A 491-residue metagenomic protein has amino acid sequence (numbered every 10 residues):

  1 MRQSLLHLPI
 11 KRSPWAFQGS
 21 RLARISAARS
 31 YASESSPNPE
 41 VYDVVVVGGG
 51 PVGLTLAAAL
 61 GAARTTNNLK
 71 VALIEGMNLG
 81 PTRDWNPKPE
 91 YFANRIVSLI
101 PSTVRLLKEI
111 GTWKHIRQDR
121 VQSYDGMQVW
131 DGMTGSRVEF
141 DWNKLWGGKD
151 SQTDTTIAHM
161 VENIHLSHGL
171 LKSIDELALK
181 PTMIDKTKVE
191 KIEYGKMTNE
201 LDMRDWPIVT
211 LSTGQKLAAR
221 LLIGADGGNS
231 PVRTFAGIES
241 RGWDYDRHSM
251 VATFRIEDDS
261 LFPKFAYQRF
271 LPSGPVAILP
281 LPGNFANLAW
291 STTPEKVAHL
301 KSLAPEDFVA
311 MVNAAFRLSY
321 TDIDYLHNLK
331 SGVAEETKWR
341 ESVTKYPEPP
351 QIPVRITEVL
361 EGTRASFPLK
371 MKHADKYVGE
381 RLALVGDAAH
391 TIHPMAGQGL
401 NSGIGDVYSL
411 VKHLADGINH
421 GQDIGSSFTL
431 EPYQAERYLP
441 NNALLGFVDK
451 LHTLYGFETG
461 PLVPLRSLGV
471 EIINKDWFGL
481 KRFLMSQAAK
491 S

Functional and structural regions predicted by a protein language model:
M1-E40: N-terminal mitochondrial targeting presequence
S35-V52, A72: Beta1/beta-strand and adjacent pyrophosphate-binding region of the FAD-binding site in flavoprotein oxidoreductases
V45-V47, G61-R95: Glycine-rich FAD pyrophosphate-binding loop
A59, D84-T134: N-terminal FAD cofactor-binding segment of flavoenzymes
R95-P101, W146-S173, S302-L303, T337-R340 (+2 more regions): Short beta-strand to alpha-helix junction loop
L107, S212, L221-P353, E361-R364 (+2 more regions): Conserved FAD-binding catalytic core of PHBH/FMO-like flavoproteins
D119-A236, R241-T253: Conserved N-terminal helical subregion
Q351, K412-S491: C-terminal helical "tail/cap" subdomain of flavin- and related membrane-associated enzymes
